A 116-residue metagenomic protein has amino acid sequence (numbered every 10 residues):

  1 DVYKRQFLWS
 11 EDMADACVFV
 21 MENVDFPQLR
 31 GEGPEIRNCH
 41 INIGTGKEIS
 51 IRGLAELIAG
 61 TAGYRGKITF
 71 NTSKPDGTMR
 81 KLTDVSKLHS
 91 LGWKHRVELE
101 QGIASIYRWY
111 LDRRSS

Functional and structural regions predicted by a protein language model:
D1-S116: C-terminal substrate-binding subdomain of Rossmann-fold SDR/epimerase-dehydratase oxidoreductases
